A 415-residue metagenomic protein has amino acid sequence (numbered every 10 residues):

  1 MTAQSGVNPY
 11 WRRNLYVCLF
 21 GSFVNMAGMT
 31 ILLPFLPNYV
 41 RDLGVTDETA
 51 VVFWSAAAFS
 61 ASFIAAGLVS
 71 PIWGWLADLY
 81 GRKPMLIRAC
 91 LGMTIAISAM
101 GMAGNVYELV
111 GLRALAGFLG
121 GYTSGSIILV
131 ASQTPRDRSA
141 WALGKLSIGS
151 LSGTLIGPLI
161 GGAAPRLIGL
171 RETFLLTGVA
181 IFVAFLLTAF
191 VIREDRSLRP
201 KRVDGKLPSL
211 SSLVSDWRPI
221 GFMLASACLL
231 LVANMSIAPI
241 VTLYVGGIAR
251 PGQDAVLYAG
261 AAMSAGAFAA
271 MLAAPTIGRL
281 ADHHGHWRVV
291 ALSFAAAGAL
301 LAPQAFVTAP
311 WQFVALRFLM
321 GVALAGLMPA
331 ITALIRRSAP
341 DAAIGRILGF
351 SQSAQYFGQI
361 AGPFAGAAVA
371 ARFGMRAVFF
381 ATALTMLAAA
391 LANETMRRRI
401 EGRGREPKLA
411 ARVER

Functional and structural regions predicted by a protein language model:
T2-W11, E194-L224, A410-R415: Juxtamembrane intracellular "pre-TM" segments in multi-pass secondary transporters
F35-V52, I240-L257: Short amphipathic helix-loop junctions that connect adjacent transmembrane helices in Major Facilitator Superfamily/SLC
A57-W73, S264-T276: Central cavity-lining transmembrane alpha-helices of secondary-active solute carriers, predominantly the Major
G67-G104, A281-W287: Conserved MFS/SLC helix-loop-helix module at the cytosolic interface between two early adjacent transmembrane helices
A96, Y107-L115, L300, W311-L319: Paired small-residue
L112-L151, A333-L334: Cytoplasmic helix-loop-helix junction between adjacent transmembrane helices in 12-TM secondary transporters
E172-A189, F379-T395: Symmetry-related core transmembrane helices of the 12-TM Major Facilitator Superfamily/SLC fold
F185-R202, E394-E406: Helix-loop junctions on the cytosolic side of multi-pass membrane transporters, especially the intracellular loop
